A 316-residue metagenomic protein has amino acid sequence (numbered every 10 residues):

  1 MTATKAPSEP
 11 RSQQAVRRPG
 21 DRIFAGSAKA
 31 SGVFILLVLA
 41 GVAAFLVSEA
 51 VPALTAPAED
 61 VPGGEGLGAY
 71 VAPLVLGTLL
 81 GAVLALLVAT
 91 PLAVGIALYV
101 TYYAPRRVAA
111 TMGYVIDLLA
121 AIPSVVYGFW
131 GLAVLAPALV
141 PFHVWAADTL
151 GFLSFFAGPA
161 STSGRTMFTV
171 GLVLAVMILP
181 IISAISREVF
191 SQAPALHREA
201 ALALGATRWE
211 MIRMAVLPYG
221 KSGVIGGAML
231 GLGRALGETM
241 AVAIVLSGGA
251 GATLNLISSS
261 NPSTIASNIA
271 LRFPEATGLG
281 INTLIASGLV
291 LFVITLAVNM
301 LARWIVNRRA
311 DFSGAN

Functional and structural regions predicted by a protein language model:
M1-S31, A302-N316: Transmembrane alpha-helical segments of polytopic membrane transport and secretion proteins
E9-S27, L46-L87, P105, A160 (+1 more regions): Periplasmic/extracellular loop-to-transmembrane helix junction in inner-membrane transport proteins
V16, A85-I116, F129, A302-D311: Transmembrane-helix boundary motif in ABC transporter permease subunits
T55-A72, Y127-V176, S247, L256-I257: Membrane-interfacial helix termini and adjacent extracytoplasmic/periplasmic loops of multi-pass transporters
L76, L80-V88, L92, I96 (+3 more regions): Hydrophobic alpha-helical transmembrane segments of multipass integral membrane proteins, especially permease/channel
L118, I122, V126, I182-A193 (+2 more regions): Transmembrane alpha-helices
R187-S191, A195, L202, L271-N316: C-terminal transmembrane helix and the adjacent membrane-cytosol boundary/short C-terminal tail of inner/organellar
A235-G278: Glycine-rich helix-loop "coupling/hinge" segments at transmembrane-helix boundaries in multipass transporters
